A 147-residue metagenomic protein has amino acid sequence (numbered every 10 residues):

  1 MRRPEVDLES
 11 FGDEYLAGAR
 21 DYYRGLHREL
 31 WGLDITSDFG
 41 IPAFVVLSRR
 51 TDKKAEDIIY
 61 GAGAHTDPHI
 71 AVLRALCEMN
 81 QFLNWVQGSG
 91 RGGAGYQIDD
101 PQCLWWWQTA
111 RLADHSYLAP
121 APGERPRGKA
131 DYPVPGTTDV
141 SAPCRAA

Functional and structural regions predicted by a protein language model:
M1-A147: Helix-biased "structured C-terminal domain" signature
